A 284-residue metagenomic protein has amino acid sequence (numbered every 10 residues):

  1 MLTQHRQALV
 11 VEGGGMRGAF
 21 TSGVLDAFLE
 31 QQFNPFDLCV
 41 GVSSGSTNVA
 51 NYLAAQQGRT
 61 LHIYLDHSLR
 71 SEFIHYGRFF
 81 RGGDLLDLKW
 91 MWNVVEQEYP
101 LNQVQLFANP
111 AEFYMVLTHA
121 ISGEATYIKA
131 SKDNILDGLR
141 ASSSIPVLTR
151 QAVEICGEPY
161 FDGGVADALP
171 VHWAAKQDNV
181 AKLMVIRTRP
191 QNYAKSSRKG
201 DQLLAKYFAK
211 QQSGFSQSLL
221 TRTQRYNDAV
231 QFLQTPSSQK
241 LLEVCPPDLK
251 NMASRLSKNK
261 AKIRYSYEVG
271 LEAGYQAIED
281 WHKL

Functional and structural regions predicted by a protein language model:
M1-V40, A50-L284: Patatin-like phospholipase
G41, G45: Gly/Ala-rich beta-loop-alpha elbow adjacent to hydrolase catalytic centers
